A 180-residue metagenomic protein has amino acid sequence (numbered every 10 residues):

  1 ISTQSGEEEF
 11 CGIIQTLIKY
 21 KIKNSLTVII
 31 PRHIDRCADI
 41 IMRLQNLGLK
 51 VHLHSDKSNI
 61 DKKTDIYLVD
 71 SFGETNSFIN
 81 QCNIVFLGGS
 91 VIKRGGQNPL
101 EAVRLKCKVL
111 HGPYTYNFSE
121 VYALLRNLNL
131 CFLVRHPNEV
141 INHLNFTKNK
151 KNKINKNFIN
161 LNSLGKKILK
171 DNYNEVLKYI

Functional and structural regions predicted by a protein language model:
I1-I180: Nucleotide-activated sugar donor-binding and catalytic core shared by glycosyltransferases and related lipid-linked
